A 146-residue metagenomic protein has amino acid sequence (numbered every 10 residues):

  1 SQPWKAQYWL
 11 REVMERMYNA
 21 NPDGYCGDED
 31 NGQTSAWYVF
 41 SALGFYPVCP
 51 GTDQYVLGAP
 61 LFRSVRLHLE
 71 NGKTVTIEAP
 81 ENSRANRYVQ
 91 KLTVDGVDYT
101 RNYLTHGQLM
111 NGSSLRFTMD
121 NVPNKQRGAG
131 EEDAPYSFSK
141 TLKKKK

Functional and structural regions predicted by a protein language model:
S1-K146: Non-catalytic C-terminal accessory modules of carbohydrate-active enzymes
